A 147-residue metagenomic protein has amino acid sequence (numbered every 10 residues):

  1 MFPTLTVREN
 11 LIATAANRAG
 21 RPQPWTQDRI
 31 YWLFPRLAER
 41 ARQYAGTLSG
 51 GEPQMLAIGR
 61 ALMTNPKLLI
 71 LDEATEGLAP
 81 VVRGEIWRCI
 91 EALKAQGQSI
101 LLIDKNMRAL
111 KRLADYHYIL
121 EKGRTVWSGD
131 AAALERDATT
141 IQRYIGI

Functional and structural regions predicted by a protein language model:
V7-W25, L33-A38, G129, I147: ABC-type ATPase nucleotide-binding domains, specifically the catalytic core motifs of the NBD
Y44-L48: Conserved ABC ATPase signature
A61-L62: ABC ATPase C-loop
N65: Conserved catalytic motifs of ABC-family nucleotide-binding domains
L69-E73: Catalytic Walker B motif of ABC-type/P-loop ATPase nucleotide-binding domains
G84-Q96: Helical segment within the ABC ATPase nucleotide-binding domain
L110-R112: A short, surface-exposed alpha-helical micro-motif characterized by mixed small hydrophobic and charged/polar residues
